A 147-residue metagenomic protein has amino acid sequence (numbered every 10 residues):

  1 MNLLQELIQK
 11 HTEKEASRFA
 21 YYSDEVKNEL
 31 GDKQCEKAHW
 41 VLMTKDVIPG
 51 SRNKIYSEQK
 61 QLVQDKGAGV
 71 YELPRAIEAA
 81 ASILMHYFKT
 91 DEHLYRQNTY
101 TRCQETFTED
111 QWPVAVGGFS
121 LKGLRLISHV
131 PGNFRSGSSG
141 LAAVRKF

Functional and structural regions predicted by a protein language model:
M1-E72, A76-F147: A binding-site-centric feature that preferentially detects glycan-recognition modules on secreted/surface proteins
